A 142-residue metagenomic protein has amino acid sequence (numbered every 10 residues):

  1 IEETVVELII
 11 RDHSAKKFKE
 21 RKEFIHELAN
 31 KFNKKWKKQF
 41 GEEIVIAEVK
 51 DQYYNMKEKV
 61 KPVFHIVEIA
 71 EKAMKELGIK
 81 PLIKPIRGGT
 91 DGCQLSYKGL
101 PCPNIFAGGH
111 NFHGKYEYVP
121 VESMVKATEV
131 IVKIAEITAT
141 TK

Functional and structural regions predicted by a protein language model:
I1-K142: Metal-dependent amide/peptide-bond hydrolase catalytic core, centered on the "pita-bread" metallohydrolase fold
